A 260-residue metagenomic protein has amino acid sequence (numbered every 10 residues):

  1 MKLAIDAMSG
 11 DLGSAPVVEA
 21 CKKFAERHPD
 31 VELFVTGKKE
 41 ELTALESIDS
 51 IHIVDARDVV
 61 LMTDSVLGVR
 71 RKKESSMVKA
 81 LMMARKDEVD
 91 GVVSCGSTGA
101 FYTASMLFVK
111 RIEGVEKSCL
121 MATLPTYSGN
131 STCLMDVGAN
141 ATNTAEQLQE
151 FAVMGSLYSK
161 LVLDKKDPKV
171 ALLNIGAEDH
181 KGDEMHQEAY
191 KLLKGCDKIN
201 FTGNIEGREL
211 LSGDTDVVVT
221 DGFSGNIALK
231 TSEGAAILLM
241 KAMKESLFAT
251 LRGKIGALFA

Functional and structural regions predicted by a protein language model:
M1-E41: N-terminal phosphate-binding or glycine-rich loops at protein starts, especially the Walker A/P-loop of NTPases
D6, T36, V54, S94-G96 (+4 more regions): Short beta-strand segments
M8-S9, D58-V59, S97-G99, E178 (+1 more regions): Short glycine-rich anion-binding loops that position phosphate/pyrophosphate groups of nucleotides and phosphorylated
L12-V18, E74-A84, G91-S105, E116-M121 (+3 more regions): Short glycine/serine/threonine-rich phosphate/pyrophosphate-binding segments that cradle anionic phosphate groups
V31, I51, T132, I199: Short, conserved active-site loop motifs that form the nucleotide-linked donor/cofactor pocket
E32-F34, E40, A141-G203, G207 (+1 more regions): Glycine-rich phosphate/diphosphate-binding loop of Rossmann-like nucleotide-binding domains
I48-V89: Phosphate/nucleotide-donor binding subsite
M106-L120, T126-N130, L134, D214-V218 (+1 more regions): Glycine-rich phosphate/nucleotide-binding loop
